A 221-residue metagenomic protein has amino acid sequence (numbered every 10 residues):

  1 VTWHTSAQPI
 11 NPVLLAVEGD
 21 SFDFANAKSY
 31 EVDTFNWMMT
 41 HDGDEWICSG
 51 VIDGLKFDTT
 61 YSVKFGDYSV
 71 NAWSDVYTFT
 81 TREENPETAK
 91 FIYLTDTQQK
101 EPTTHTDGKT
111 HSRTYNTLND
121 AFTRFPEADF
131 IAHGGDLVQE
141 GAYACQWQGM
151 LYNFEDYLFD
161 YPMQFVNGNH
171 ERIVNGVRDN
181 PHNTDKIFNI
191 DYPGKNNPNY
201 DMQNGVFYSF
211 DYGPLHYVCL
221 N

Functional and structural regions predicted by a protein language model:
V1-T104, T123-R124: Acidic, histidine-bearing metal-coordination/catalytic regions of metal-dependent phosphoesterases
T2, K90-L94, Q99, D129-G134 (+5 more regions): Structural recognition of the beta-strand scaffold that forms the well-ordered cores of secreted hydrolase catalytic
H41-C48, T110-N116, M202-F210: Glycine-rich, flexible loop segments associated with nucleotide phosphate handling
V51, T60-T78, Q146-N221: Extended active-site neighborhood of metal-dependent phosphoesterases/phosphodiesterases
F57, E87, P126-E127, F159-D160 (+1 more regions): Residue-level preference for short coil/turn positions at secondary-structure junctions
K100, H105-N116, Y212-N221: Binuclear metal-dependent hydrolase catalytic cores centered on His/Asp/Glu-rich metal-binding motifs
E101-H105, S112, E127, P193-M202: Surface-exposed acidic, glycine/proline-enriched linker/cap segments that occur as 15-30-residue helix-coil
H111-N175: Core catalytic region of metal-dependent phosphoesterases/phosphodiesterases, especially metallo-beta-lactamase-like
